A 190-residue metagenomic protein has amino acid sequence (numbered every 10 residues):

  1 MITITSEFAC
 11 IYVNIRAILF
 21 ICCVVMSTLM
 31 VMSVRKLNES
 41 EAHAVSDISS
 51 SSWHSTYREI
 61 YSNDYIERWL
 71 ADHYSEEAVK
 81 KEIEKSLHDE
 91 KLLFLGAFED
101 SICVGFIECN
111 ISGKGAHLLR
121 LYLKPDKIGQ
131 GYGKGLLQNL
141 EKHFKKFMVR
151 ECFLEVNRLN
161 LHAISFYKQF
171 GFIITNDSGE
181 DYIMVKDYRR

Functional and structural regions predicted by a protein language model:
M1-L19: Short, low-complexity, charge-dense intrinsically disordered segments
N14, I18-H43, R190: Conserved N-terminal entry element of GNAT/NAT acetyltransferase domains
K36-S40, D47-R120, K124-D126, L137-N139 (+3 more regions): Acetyl-CoA-dependent GNAT
G129-K142, S165, Q169: Conserved acetyl-CoA-binding loop-helix of GNAT-fold acetyltransferases
F144-E155: Conserved GNAT acetyl-CoA-binding A-motif
L154-I164, E180-V185: Conserved beta-strand-loop-alpha-helix junction that forms the acyl-donor binding cleft
